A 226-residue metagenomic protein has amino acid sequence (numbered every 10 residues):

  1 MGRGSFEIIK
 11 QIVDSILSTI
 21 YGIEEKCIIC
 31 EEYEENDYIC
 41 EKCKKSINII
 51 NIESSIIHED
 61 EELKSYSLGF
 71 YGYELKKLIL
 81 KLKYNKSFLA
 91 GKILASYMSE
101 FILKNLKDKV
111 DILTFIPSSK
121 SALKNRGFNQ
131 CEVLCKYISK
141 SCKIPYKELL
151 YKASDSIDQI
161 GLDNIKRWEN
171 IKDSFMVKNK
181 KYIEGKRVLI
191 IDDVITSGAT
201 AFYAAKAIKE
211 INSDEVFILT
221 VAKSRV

Functional and structural regions predicted by a protein language model:
M1-D192, T196-V226: Glycine-rich phosphate/pyrophosphate-handling loop used in enzymes and phosphotransfer proteins
